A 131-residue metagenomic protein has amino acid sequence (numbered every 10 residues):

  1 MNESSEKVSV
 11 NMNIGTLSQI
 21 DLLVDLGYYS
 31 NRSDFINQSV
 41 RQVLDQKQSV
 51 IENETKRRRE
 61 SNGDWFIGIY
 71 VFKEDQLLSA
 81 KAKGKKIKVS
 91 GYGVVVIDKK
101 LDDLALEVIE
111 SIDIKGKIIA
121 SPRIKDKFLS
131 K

Functional and structural regions predicted by a protein language model:
M1-G15, V24, S33: Short Lys/Arg-rich basic patches
S18-Q19, L26, S30-E54: Short, basic amphipathic alpha-helical segments that act as recognition/interaction helices in nucleic-acid-binding
D45-K81: Short, positively charged interaction helices/loops
T55-S61, L77-K88, L101-S111, K127-K131: Short, T/G/N/S-enriched strand-turn elements that build extracellular solenoid repeat scaffolds
R123-K125: Beta-strand/loop-dominated core regions that host nucleotide or nucleotide-derived cofactor-binding catalytic loops
